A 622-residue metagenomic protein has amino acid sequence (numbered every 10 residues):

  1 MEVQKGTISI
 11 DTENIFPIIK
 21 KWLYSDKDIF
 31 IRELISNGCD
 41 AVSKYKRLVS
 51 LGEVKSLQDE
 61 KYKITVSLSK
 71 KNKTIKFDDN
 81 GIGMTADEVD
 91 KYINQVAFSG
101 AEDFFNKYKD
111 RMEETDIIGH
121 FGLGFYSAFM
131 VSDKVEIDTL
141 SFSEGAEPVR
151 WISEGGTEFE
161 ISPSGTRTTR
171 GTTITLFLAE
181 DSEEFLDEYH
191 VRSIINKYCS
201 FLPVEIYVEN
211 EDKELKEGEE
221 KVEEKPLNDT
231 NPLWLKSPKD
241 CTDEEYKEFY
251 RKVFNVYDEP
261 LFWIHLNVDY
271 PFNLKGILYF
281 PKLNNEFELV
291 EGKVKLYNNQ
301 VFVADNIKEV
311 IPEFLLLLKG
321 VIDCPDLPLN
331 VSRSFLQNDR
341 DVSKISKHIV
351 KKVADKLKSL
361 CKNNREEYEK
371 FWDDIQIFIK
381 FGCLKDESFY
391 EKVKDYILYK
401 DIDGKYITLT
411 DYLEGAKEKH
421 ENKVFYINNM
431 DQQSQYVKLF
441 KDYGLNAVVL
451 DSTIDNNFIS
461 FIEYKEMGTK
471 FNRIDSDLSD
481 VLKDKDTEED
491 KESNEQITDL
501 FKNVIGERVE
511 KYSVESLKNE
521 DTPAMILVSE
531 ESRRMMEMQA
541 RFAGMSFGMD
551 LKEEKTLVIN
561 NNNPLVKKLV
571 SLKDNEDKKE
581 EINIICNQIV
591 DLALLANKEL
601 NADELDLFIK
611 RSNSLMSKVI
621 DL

Functional and structural regions predicted by a protein language model:
M1-E180, E184-F185: GHKL (Bergerat-fold) ATPase N-terminal catalytic module, capturing the glycine-rich phosphate-binding loop and acidic
I117, V135-E158, A179-E183, Y189-L622: GHKL/Bergerat-fold ATPase module in large chromosome/replication-associated machines
